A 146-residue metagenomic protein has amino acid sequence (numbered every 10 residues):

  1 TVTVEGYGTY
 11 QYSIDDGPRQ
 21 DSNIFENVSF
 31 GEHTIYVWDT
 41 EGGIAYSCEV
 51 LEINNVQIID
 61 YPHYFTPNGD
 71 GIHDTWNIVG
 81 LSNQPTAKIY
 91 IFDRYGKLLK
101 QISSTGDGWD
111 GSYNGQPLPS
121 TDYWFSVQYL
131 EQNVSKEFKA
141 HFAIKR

Functional and structural regions predicted by a protein language model:
T1-P62, G69, H73, S82: Short, compositionally biased serine/threonine- and acidic-rich segments at solvent-exposed termini, linkers, or domain
S29, V50-R146: Short loop/turn motifs at secondary-structure boundaries
